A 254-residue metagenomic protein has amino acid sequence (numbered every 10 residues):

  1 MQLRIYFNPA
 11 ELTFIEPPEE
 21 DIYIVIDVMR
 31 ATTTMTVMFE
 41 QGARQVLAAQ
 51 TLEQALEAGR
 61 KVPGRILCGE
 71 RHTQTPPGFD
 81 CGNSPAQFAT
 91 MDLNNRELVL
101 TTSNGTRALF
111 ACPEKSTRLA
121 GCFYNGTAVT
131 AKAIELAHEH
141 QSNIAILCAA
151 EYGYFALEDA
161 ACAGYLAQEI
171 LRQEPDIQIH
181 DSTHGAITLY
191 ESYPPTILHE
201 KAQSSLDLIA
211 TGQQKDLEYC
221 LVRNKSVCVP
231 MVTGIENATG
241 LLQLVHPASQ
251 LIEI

Functional and structural regions predicted by a protein language model:
M1-E11: Charged, flexible boundary elements
L3-R4, D21-I24, R44-V46, G64-L67 (+5 more regions): Structural motif
A10-T13, Y23-V37: Short acidic, Gly/Ser-rich segments with clustered Asp/Glu that frequently serve as metal-coordination loops in enzyme
E19-D21, M29, V37-V46, T51-Q54 (+3 more regions): Active-/binding-site microenvironments in catalytic and ligand-binding cores
L47-A137, L147: Acidic/Gly/His-enriched mid-domain segments of enzyme catalytic cores or analogous surface patches that mediate
D80-R107, A111-T117, A131, L157-I254: Long, charged alpha-helical interface segments
C122, I144-E151, E174: Glycine-rich anion-binding loop/nest that anchors nucleotide
A149-D159: Phosphate/ribose-phosphate-bearing ligand recognition and processing surfaces, centered on ADP-ribose/NAD(+/P+) systems
